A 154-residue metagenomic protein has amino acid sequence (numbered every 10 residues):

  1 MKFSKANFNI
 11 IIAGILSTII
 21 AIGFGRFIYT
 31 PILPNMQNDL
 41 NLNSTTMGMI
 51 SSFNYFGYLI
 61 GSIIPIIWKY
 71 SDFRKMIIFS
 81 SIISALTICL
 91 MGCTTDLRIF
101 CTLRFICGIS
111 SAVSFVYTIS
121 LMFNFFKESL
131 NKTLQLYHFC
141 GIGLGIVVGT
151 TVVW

Functional and structural regions predicted by a protein language model:
A6-I28: Pair of pore-lining "gating" transmembrane helices in MFS-fold secondary transporters
N41, C93-I99: Helix-breaking motifs and short loop linkers at transmembrane-helix boundaries and internal kinks in secondary membrane
N54-F56, G143-L144: Short hydrophobic/small-residue motifs within alpha-helical transmembrane segments of multi-pass transporter-like
G61-F73: Helix-to-loop junctions at the C-terminal end of transmembrane segments in multipass secondary transporters
R74-I78: Primarily marks hydrophobic transmembrane alpha-helices of the MFS/SLC 12-helix fold
I83-T95: C-terminal ends and interior cores of transmembrane alpha-helices in multi-pass membrane transporters/permeases
T87, R98-C107: Paired small-residue
F105-C140: Cytoplasmic helix-loop-helix junction between adjacent transmembrane helices in 12-TM secondary transporters
